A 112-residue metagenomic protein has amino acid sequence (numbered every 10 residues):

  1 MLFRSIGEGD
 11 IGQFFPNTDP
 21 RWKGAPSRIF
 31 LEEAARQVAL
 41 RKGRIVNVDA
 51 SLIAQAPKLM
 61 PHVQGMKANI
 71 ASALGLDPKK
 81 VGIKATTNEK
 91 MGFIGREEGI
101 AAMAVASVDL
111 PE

Functional and structural regions predicted by a protein language model:
M1-L2: Short, small-residue-biased leader/transition segments that mark boundaries at the very start of proteins
S5-E8, E112: Short helix-capping/linker segments at secondary-structure and domain boundaries
G7-R44: Helix-adjacent hinge/juxtasegments
G9-F14, I94-E97, A101: Gly/Ser/Thr-rich beta-alpha loop segments that engage phosphate groups in nucleotides
A35-K42, K67-I70, L74, P78 (+2 more regions): Structural signal for hydrophobic packing residues in well-ordered secondary-structure cores of soluble enzyme domains
V48-K58, H62-I94: Short, conserved loop-to-beta-strand elements that form functional interface hotspots
R96-E112: C-terminal edge-of-domain segments
